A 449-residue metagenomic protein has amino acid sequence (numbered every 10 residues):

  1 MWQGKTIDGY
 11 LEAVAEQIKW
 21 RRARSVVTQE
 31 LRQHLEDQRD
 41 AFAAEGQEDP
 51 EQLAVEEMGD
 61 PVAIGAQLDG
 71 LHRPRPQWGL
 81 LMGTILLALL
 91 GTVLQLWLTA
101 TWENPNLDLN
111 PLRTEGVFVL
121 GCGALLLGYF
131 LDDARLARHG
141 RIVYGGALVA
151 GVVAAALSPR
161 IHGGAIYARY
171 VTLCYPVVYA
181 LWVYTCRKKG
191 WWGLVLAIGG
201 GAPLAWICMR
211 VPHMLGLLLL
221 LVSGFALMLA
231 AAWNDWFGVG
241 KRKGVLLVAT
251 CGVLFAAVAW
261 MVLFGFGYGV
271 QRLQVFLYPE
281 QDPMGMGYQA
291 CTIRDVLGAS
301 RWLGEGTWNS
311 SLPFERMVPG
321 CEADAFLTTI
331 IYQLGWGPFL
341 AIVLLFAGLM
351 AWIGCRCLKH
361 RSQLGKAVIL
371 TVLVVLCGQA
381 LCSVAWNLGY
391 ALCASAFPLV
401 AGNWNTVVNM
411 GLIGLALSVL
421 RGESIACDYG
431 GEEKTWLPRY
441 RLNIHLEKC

Functional and structural regions predicted by a protein language model:
M1-Q47: N-terminal, intrinsically disordered, low-complexity segments that immediately precede the first transmembrane helix
Q47-N104: Cytosolic juxtamembrane regions of integral membrane proteins
N110-L136, T172-K188, S223-W236, A351-W352: Transmembrane alpha-helical segments and their membrane-water interfaces
G116-A124, Y332-I353: Hydrophobic alpha-helical transmembrane segments
T185-L196, S383-C449: A juxtamembrane structural motif centered on a specific transmembrane helix
L196-P203, L215-M261: Hydrophobic alpha-helical segments of polytopic membrane proteins
G240-F339: Hydrophobic, glycine- and aromatic-enriched re-entrant/interface helices and adjoining loop segments
R356-A394: Loop-to-helix entry and N-terminal half of a specific, functionally important transmembrane alpha helix in multi-pass
